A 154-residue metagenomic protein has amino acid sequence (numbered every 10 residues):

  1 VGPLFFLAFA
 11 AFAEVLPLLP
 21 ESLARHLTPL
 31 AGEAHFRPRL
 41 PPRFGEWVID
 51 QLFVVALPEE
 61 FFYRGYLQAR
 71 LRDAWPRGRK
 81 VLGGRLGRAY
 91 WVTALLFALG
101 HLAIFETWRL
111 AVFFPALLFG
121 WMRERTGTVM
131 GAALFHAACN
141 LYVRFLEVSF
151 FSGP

Functional and structural regions predicted by a protein language model:
V1, R43-V48, R85-T93, W108 (+1 more regions): Residue-level signature of transmembrane alpha-helical entry/exit and packing/kink sites in multi-pass membrane
V1-V55, D73-V81, G153-P154: Juxtamembrane helix-loop-helix connectors linking adjacent transmembrane helices in multi-pass membrane enzymes
L7, G45, E59-Y63, A111-P115 (+1 more regions): Residue-level signal for transmembrane alpha-helical positions in Major Facilitator Superfamily
H35-L40, L82-L86, I104, W108 (+1 more regions): Membrane-helix interfacial "entry" motifs
W47, Q51, V55-A56, R64-G65 (+3 more regions): Active-site alpha-helix of zinc metalloproteases
L57-F62, Y66-L67, L71, L99 (+3 more regions): Active-site His/Glu-centered metal-binding helix of metallohydrolases
P58-V92, W121-T128: Membrane-interface helix/loop boundary segments of multi-pass membrane proteins
W91-L102, E106-P154: Functionally important transmembrane alpha-helices
